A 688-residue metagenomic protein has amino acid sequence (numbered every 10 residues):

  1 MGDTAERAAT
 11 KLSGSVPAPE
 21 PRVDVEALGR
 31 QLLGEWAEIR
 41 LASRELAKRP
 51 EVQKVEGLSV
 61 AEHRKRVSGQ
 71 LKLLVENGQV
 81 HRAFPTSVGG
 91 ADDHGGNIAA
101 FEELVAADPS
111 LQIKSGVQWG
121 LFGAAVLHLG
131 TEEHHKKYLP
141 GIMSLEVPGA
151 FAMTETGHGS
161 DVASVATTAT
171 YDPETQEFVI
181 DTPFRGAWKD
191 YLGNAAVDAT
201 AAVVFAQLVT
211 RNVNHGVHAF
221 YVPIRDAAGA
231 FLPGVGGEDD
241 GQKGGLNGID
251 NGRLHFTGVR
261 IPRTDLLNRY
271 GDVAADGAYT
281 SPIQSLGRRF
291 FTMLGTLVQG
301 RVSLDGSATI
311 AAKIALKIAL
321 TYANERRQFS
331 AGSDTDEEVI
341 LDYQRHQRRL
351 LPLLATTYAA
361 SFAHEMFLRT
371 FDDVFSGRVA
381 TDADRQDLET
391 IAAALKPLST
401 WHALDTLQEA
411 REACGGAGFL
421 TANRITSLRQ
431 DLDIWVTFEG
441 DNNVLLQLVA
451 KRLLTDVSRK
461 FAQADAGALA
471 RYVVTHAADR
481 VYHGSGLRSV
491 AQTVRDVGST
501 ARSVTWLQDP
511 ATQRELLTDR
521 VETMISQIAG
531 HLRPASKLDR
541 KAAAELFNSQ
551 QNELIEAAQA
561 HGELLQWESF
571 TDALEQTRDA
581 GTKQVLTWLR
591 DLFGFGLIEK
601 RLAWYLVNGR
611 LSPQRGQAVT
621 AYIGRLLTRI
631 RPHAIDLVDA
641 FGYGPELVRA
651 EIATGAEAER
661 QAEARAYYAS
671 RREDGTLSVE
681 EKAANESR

Functional and structural regions predicted by a protein language model:
M1-R688: Flavin-dependent oxidoreductase catalytic core characteristic of acyl-CoA dehydrogenase/oxidase-like enzymes
